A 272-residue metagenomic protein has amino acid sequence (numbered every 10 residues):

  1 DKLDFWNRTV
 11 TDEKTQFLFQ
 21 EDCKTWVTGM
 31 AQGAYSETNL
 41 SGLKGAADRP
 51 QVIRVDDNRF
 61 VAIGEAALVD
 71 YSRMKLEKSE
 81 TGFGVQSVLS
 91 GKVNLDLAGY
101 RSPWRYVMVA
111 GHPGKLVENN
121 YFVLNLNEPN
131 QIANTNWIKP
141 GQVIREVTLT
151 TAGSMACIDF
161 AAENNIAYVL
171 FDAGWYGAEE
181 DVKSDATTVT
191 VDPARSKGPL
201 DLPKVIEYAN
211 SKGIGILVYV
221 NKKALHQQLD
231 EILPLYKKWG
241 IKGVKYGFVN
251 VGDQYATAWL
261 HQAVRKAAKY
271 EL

Functional and structural regions predicted by a protein language model:
D1-E128: N-terminal accessory beta-strand-rich subdomains and adjacent acidic, glycine-rich linkers that precede catalytic cores
N7, K14, P50-V52, I158 (+3 more regions): Short amphipathic alpha-helical segments and helix-helix/interface helices
T9, G45, A98, N136-I138 (+2 more regions): A generic structural signal for short, solvent-exposed coil/turn residues that cap or connect secondary-structure
F17, I53, I63, W104-M108 (+6 more regions): Generic structural hydrophobic/aromatic packing signal, biased to beta-strands
G84-K92, E128-I144, P193-K204: Short, charge-rich amphipathic segments
L97-Y168, D172: An acidic-aromatic substrate-binding cleft motif
A173-L272: Aromatic- and carboxylate-enriched substrate-binding clefts and catalytic-loop regions of carbohydrate-active enzymes
